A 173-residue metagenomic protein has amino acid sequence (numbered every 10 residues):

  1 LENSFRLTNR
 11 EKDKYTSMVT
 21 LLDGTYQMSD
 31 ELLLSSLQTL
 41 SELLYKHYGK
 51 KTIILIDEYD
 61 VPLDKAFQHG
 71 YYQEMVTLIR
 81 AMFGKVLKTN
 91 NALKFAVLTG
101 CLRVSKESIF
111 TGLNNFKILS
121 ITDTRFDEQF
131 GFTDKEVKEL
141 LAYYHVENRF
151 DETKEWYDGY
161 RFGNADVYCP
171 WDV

Functional and structural regions predicted by a protein language model:
L1-V173: Phosphate-binding site recognition
